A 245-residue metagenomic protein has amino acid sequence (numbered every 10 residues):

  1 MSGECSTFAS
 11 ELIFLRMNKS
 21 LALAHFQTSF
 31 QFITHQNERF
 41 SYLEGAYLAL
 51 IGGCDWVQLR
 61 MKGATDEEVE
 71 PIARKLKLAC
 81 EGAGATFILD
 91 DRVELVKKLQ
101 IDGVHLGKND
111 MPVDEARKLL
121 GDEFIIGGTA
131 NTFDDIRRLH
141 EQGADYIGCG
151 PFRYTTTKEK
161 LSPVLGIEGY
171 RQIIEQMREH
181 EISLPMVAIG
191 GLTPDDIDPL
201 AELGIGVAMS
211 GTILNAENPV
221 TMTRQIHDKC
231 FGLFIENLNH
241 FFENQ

Functional and structural regions predicted by a protein language model:
L12-G103, D110, L119-F133, R137-A144 (+4 more regions): Conserved N-terminal beta1-alpha1 strand-loop-helix module at the mouth
E70-R74, S162-R171: Charged helix-capping and loop-helix junction motifs
K108-E115, G148-K160, L203-I226: Glycine-rich phosphate-binding active-site loops on the catalytic face of alpha/beta enzymes
T155, Q172, Q176-R178, G191: Catalytic-face loop-and-helix region of soluble metabolic enzyme cores
V187-T193: Glycine-rich adenosine-cofactor-binding loop
